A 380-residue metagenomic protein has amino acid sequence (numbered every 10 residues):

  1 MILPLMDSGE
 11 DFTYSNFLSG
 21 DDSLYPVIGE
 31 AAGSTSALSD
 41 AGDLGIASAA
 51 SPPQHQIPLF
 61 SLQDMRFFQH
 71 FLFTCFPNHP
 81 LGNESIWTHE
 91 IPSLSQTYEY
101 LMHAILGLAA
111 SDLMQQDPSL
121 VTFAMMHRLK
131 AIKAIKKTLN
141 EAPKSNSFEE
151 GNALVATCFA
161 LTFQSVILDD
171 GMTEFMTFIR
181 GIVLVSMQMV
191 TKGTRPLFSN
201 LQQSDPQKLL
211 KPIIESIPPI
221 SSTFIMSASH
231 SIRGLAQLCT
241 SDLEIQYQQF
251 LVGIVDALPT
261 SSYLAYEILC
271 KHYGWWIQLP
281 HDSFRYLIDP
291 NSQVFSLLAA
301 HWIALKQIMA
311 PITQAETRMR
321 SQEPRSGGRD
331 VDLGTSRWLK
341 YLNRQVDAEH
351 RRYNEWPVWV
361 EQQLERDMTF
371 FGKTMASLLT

Functional and structural regions predicted by a protein language model:
M1-A142, T177, Q246, A257 (+6 more regions): Amphipathic alpha-helical dimerization/protein-protein interaction segment
P53-F60, R66-F76, A160-S262: Acidic/serine-rich, low-complexity amphipathic helices located in mid- to C-terminal regulatory regions
L106, L154, C158-L161, S296 (+1 more regions): TPR repeat positional signature
Q116, L168, G193, Q307-P311: Long alpha-helical scaffolds in large eukaryotic adaptor/regulatory proteins, encompassing alpha-solenoid repeat systems
V121-Q188: Hydrophobic/aromatic-rich structural module bridging two neighboring secondary-structure elements via a short loop
A142, K192-L197, A310-A315: Short, flexible/disordered secondary-structure transition segments
R180, P206-T380: C-terminal effector modules of eukaryotic transcription factors
